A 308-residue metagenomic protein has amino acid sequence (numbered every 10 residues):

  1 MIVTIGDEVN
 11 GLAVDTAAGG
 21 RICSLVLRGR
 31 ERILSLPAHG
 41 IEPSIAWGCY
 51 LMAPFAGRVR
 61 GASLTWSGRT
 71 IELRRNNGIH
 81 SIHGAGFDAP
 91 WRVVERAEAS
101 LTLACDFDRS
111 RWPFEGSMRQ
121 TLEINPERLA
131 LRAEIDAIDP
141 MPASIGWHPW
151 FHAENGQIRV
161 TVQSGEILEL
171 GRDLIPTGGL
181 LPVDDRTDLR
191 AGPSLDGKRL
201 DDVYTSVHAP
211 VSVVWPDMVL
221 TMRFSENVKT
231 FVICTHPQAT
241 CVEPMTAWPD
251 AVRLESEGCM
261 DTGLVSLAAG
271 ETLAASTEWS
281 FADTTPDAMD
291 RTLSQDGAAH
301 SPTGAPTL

Functional and structural regions predicted by a protein language model:
I5, T16, C105-E154: Acidic, contiguous internal or C-terminal segments within carbohydrate-active enzymes that form a structured patch used
L12-T70, R75-N76, T240-C241: Acidic-aromatic substrate-binding/catalytic surfaces of carbohydrate-active enzymes
L64-E72, A133, V265-D283: Short Pro-Gly-centered flexible turn/kink motifs
R69, R75-P126: Extended, loop-rich substrate-binding clefts of extracytoplasmic carbohydrate-active enzymes
L73, P142, W150-S225, L308: Active-site/ligand-binding surface loops and adjacent short beta/alpha elements that line catalytic pockets across
R119-T121, T262-L267: Beta-strand-rich interaction surfaces with strong enrichment in secreted/lumenal proteins
W215-D250: Glycine-rich active-site loops that engage anionic ligands at enzyme catalytic sites
V242-V265: A conserved acidic, glycine/proline-rich C-terminal tail/linker
